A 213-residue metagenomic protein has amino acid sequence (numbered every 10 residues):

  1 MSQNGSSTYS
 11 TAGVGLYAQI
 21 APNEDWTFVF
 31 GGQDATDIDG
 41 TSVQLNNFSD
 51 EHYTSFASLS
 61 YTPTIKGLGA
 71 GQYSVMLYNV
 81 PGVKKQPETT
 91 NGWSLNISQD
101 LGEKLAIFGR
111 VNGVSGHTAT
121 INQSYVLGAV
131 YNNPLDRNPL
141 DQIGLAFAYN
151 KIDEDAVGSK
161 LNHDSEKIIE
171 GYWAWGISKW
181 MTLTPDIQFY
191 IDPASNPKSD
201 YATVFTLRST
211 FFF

Functional and structural regions predicted by a protein language model:
M1-T54, D155: Surface-exposed coil loops of outer-membrane beta-barrel proteins
T8, N46-E51, G82-T89, V114-S124 (+3 more regions): Solvent-exposed loop/turn segments connecting transmembrane beta-strands in outer-membrane beta-barrel proteins
L16, A57-L59, L95, I107 (+4 more regions): Membrane-embedded beta-strands of outer-membrane beta-barrel proteins, especially the hydrophobic/small aromatic
I20-P22, Y61-P63, Q99, V111 (+4 more regions): Residue-level signature of outer-membrane beta-barrel architecture
D25-F30, K66-Y73, K104-I107, D136-N138 (+1 more regions): Repeated loop/turn-to-beta-strand initiation elements of outer-membrane beta-barrel proteins
F30-D34, Y73-N79, V111-G113, L127 (+2 more regions): Transmembrane beta-barrel strands of outer-membrane/channel proteins
P87-N150: A beta-strand-loop signature enriched in Asp, Gly, Thr, and Trp that corresponds to the sialidase/neuraminidase Asp-box
Y201-F213: Outer-membrane beta-barrel "beta-signal"
